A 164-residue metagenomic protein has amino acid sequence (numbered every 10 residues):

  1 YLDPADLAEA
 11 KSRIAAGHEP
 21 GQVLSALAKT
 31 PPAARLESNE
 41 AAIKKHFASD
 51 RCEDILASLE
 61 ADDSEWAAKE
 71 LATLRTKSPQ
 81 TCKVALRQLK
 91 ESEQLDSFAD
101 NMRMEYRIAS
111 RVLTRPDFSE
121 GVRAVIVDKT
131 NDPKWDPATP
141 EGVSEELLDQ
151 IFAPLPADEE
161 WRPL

Functional and structural regions predicted by a protein language model:
Y1-K77, T81: Amphipathic alpha-helical blocks and their helix-capping loop/short-beta junctions
L59-A68, L74, S78-L164: Long, low-complexity C-terminal extensions of enzymes
